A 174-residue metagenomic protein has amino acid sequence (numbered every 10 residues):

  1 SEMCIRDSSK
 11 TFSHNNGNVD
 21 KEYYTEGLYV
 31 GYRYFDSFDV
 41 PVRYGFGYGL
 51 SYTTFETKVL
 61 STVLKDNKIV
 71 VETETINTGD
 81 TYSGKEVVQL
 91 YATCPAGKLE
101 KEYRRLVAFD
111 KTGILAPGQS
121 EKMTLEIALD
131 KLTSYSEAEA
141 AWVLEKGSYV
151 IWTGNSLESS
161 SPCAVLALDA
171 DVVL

Functional and structural regions predicted by a protein language model:
S1, R6-K85, Y91-T93, E145-S156 (+3 more regions): Secreted, periplasmic, or luminal enzymes acting at the cell surface/secretory milieu
G49, R105-L106, A140-W142: Short intrinsically disordered coil segments
G79-E86, D110-A116: Short, charged helix-to-loop "capping" segments that act as catalytic/coupling loops
Y82-L90, E102, Y135-A138: Short, hydrophobic/aromatic beta-strand segments
K98-E137: Intrinsically disordered, low-complexity Pro/Gly/Ser/Thr-rich segments with frequent PxxP/GP/PP motifs and embedded
E126-L157: Short, surface-exposed ligand- or partner-binding patches at beta-edge/loop junctions that are enriched in aromatics
